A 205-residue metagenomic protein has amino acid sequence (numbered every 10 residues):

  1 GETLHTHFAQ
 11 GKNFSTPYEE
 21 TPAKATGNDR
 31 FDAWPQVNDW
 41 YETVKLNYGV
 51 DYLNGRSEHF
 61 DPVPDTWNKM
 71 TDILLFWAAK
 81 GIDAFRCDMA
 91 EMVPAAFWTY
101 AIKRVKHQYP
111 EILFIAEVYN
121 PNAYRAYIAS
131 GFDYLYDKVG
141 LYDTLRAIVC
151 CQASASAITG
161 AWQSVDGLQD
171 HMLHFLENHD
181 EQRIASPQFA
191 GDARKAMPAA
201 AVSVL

Functional and structural regions predicted by a protein language model:
G1-F76, A101: Substrate-binding/active-site clefts of carbohydrate-active enzymes
T3-H5, D72-L75, I82-M172, A201-V202: Active-site-proximal helices and loops of the catalytic beta/alpha 8
K12, L46, F132, Y136 (+1 more regions): Intrinsic-disorder/low-complexity regions
Y41-T43, G131, D170-H171, H179: Sequence-level motif detector for i,i+2 pairs with an aromatic at +2
E42-T66, I82-M92, L141-C151, E181-G191: The substrate-binding groove and active-site-proximal loops of carbohydrate-active enzymes, especially glycoside
K69, V93-F97, D192-A196: Short, glycine/acidic-rich beta->alpha junctions
L74, W162-L205: Active-site-proximal substrate-binding groove within the catalytic cores of carbohydrate-active enzymes
